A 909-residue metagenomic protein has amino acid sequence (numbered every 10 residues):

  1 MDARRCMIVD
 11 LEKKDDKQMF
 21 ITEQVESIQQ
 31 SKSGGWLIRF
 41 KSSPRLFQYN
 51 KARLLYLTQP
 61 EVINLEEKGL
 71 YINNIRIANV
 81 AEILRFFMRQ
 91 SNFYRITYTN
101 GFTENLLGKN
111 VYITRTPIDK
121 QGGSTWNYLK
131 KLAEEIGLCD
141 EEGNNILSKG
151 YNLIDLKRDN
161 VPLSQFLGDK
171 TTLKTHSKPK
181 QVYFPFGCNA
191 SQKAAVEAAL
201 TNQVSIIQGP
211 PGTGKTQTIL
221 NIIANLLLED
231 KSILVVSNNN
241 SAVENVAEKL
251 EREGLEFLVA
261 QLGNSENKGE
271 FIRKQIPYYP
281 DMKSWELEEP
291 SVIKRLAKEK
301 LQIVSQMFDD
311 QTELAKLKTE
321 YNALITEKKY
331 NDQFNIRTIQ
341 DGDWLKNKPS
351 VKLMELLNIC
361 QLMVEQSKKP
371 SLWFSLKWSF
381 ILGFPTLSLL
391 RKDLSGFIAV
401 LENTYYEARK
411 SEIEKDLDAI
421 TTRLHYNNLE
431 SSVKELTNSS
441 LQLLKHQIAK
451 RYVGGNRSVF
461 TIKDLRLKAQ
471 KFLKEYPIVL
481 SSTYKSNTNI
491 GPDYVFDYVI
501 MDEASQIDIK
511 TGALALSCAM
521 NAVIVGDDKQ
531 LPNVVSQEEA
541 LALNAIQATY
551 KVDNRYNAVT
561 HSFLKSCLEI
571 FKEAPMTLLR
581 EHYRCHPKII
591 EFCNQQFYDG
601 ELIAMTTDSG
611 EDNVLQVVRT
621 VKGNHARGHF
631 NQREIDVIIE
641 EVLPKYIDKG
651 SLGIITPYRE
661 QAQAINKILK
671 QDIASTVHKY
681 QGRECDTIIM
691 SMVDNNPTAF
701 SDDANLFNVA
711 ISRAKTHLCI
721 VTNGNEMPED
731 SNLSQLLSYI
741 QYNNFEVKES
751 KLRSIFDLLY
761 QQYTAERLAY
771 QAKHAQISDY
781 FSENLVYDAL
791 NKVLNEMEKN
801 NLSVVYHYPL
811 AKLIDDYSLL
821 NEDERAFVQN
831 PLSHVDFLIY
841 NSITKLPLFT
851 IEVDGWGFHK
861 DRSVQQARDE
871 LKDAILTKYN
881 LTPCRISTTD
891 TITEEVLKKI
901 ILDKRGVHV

Functional and structural regions predicted by a protein language model:
M1-P60, F257, N264-G269, I276-L424: Charged C-terminal transducer/switch regions of large nucleotide-driven machines
P44, A52-L54, L65-A198, K268-E289 (+1 more regions): Pre-P-loop entry segment of helicase/translocase ATPase cores
L84-M88, N100-F102, T172-W285, G342-P370 (+3 more regions): ASCE P-loop NTPase helicase motor core
D119-G187, V351-V495: Conserved helicase NTPase catalytic core signature
Y494-I500, R683-N695, V709, H717-I720: A short beta-strand element within the Helicase C-terminal
E539-T577, N594, P697-N800: Helicase C-terminal subdomain and adjacent C-terminal extension
G600-I668: Conserved helicase/translocase motor-coupling segment
R753-V909: Nucleic-acid endo/exonuclease domains
